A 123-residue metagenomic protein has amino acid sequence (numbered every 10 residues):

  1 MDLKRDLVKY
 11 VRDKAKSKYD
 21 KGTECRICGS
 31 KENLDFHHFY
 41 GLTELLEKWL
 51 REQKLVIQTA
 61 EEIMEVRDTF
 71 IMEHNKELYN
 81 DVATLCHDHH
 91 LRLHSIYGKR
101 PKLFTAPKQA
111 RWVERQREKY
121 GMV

Functional and structural regions predicted by a protein language model:
D2, G41-T43, E47, K54-E62 (+3 more regions): Serine/threonine-rich low-complexity intrinsically disordered regions
D2-D6, H90-V123: C-terminal/domain-terminus segments
D2-K16, M64-I71: Short Cys/His-rich Zn2+-coordinating modules
L3, R12, G29-K31, I63 (+3 more regions): Short linear sequence motifs
K9-Q58, D88: Short cysteine-rich loop/turn motifs with clustered Cys
E52-K76, E114-V123: Short Fe-S-cluster ligation motifs
A60-V66, E73-F104: Short Cys/His-centered divalent metal-binding micro-motifs
